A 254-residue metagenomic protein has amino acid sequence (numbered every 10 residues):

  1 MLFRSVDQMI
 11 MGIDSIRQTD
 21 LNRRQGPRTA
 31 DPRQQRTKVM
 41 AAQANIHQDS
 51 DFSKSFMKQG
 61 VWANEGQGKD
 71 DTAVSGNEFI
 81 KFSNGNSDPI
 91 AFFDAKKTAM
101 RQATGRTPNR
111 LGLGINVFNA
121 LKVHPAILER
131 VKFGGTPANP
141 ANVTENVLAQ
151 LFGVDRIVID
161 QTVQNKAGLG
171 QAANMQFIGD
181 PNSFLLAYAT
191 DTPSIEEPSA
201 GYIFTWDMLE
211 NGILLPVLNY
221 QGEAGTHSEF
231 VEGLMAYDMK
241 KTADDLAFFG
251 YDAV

Functional and structural regions predicted by a protein language model:
M1, P32, V74-D88, L128-V254: Sequence/fold signature of self-assembling virion shell proteins
M1-I13, K38: Assembly/oligomerization interface modules of large self-assembling protein complexes
D7, A44, R110-L111, E229: A broad, low-specificity signal marking well-ordered, structured residues that form hydrophobic/aromatic
M9, S15, T19, A44 (+2 more regions): Intrinsic disorder/low-complexity segments enriched in polar/small residues
G12-L21, L113-N116, A243: Helix N-cap / beta->alpha transition motif
D20-P108, I115-F133, F184, D252-V254: Alpha-helical scaffold segments that mediate packing/assembly in large oligomeric complexes
R110-G114, V158-I159: A structural signal for short, well-ordered beta-strand segments and their strand-loop junctions that often border
